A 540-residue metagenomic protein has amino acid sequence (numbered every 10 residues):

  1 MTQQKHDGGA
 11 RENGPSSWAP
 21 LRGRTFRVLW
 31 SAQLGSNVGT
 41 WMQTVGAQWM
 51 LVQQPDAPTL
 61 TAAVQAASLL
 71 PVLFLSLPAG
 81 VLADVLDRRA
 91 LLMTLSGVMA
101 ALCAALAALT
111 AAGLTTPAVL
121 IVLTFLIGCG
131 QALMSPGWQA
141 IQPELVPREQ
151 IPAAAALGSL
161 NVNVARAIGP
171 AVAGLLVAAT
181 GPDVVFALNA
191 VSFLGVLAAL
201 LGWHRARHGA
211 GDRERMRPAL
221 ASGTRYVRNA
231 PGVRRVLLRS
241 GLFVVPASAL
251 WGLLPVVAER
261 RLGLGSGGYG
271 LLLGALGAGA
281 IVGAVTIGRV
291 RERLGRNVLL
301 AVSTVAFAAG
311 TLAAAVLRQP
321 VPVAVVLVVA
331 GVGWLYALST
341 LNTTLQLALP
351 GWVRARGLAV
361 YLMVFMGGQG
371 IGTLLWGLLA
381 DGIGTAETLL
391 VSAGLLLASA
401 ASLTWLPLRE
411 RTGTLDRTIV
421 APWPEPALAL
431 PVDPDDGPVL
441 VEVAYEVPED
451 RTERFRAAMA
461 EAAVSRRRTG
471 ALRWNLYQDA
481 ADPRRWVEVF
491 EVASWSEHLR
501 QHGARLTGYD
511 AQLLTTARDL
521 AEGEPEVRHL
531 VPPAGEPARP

Functional and structural regions predicted by a protein language model:
M1-N13, A427, D433-V439, A457 (+2 more regions): Short, intrinsically disordered terminal tails adjacent to the first/last structured region
M1-R411: Alpha-helical transmembrane-bundle signature of multi-pass membrane transport and export proteins
D56, D435-G437, A481-P483: Short strand-connecting beta-turns/loops that link adjacent beta-strands
T412, R467-R473, E491-V527: An amphipathic, aromatic/His-enriched active-site/gating alpha helix that lines ligand/cofactor pockets
T414-A429: Short, highly charged, low-complexity non-transmembrane loops/tails of multi-pass membrane proteins
D436-P448: Short glycine-/aliphatic-rich beta-strand segments at the starts of folded cytosolic domains
Y445-A457: Short, surface-exposed ligand-recognition loops at beta-strand->loop->(often short) alpha-helix junctions that present
A463-V487: Short, glycine- and small/hydrophobic-rich beta-strand elements in well-ordered beta-sheets
